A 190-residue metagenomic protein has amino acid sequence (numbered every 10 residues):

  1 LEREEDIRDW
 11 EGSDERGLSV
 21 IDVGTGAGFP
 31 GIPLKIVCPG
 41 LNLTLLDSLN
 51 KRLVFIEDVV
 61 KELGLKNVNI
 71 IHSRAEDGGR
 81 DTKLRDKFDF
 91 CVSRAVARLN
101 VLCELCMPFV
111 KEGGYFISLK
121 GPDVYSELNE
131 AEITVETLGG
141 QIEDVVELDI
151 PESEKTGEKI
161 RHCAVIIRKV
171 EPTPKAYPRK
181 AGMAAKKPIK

Functional and structural regions predicted by a protein language model:
L1-A97, C103-E104: Conserved SAM/SAH cofactor-binding pocket of Class I
C38, V110-E112: Helix-to-beta-strand junctions that scaffold the AdoMet/dcAdoMet cofactor pocket in Class I SAM-dependent enzymes
N42, N67-N69, Y115, Q141-D144: Conserved beta-strand segments of alpha/beta enzyme cores
R52-V54, V124, L128: Short alpha-helix immediately C-terminal to the canonical SAM-binding loop
E76, G121-Y125, I150: Short "lid" loop at the C-terminus of a central beta-strand within the Rossmann-like core of SAM-dependent
V96-L99, P122-V124: Short beta->alpha connector loops
G113-D123: Conserved beta-strand signature within the Rossmann-like core of class I S-adenosyl-L-methionine
N129-K190: SAM/dcSAM-binding transferase cores
